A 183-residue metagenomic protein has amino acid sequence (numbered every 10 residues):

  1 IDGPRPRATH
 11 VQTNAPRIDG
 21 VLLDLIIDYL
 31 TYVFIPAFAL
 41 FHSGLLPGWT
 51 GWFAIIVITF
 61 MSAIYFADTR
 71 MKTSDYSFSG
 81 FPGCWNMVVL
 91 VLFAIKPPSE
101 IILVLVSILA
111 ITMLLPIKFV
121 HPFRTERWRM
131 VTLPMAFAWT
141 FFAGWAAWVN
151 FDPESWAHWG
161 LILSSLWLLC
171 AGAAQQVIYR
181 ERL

Functional and structural regions predicted by a protein language model:
I1-R5: Hydrophobic alpha-helical transmembrane segments of multi-pass membrane proteins
R7-Y65: Multi-pass membrane catalytic core of lipid/isoprenoid biosynthesis enzymes
A8-V11, V33, A37, M71-S74 (+2 more regions): Hydrophobic alpha-helical membrane-insertion segments
P16-L23, L46-F53, D75, A94-P97 (+2 more regions): Membrane-interfacial loop-to-transmembrane-helix junctions in polytopic alpha-helical membrane proteins
I18-I26, M71-S79, P122-M130: Short, amphipathic, aromatic/basic-enriched membrane-interface segments that mark the entry/exit of transmembrane
V21, I64, Y76, L115-I117: Flexible, active-site-adjacent loop/turn segments at secondary-structure boundaries
F78-L183: C-terminal membrane-associated helical module and adjoining short loops/tails
